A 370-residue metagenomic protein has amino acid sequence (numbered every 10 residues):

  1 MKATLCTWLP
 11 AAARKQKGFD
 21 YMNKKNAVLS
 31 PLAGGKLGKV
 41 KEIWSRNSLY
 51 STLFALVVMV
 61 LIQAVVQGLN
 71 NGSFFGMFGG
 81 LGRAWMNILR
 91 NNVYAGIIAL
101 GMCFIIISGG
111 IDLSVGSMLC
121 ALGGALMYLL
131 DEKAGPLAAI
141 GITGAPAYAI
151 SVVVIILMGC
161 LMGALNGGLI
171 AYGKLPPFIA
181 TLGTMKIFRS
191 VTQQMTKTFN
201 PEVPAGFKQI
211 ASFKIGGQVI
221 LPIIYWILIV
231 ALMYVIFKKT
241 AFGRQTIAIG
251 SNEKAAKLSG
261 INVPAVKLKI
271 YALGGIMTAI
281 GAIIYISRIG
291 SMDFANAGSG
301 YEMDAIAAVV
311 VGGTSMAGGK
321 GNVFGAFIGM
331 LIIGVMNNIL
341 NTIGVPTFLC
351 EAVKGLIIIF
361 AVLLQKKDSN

Functional and structural regions predicted by a protein language model:
T7, A12, Q16-I97, G135-Y148: Membrane-interfacial amphipathic/re-entrant helices at transmembrane-helix boundaries
T52-V65, M102-C103, I156-G159, M185-S190 (+5 more regions): Hydrophobic core segments of alpha-helical transmembrane domains in multi-pass membrane transport and ion-translocation
Q63-Q67, L81-K133, L169-K174, G313-V323 (+1 more regions): Single transmembrane alpha-helix segments in multi-pass membrane proteins
L69-R90, T192-Q193, F199, G217 (+4 more regions): Inter-helical junctions in multi-pass inner-membrane proteins, predominant in energy-converting antiporter-like
A134-T184, I328-G329: Alpha-helical transmembrane segments within multi-pass membrane transporters and channels
Y148-V153, M162-N166, Q218-D293: Helix-loop-helix "hairpin" substructures at the membrane interface of multi-pass membrane proteins
G173, P177-K239, V266-K269, R288-S299: Transmembrane helix-bundle core of multi-pass membrane transporters and related energy-transducing complexes
T278, I289, D293-G355: Transmembrane alpha-helical segments in multi-pass inner-membrane proteins
